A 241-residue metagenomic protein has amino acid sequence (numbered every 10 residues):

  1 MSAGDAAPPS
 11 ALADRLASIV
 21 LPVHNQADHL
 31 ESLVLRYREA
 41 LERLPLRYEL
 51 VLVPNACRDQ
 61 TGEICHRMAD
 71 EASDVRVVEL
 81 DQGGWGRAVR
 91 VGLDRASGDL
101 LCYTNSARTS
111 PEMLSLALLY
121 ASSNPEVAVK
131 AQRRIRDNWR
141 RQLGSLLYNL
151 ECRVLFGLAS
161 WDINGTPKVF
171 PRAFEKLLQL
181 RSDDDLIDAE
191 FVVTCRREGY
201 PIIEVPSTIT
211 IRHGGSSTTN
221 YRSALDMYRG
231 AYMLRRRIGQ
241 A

Functional and structural regions predicted by a protein language model:
M1-A17, D28, G157, L180-A241: Hydrophobic helical membrane-anchoring modules
R15-S18, R38-L52, S73-R76: Short loop->beta transition adjacent to catalytic acidic/histidine clusters or analogous donor-positioning motifs
L21-V23, P54: Short beta-strand/turn micro-motifs composed of small residues that flank or help shape donor/cofactor-binding pockets
Q26-L30, C57, W85: Donor nucleotide-sugar binding loop of glycosyltransferases
Q26-L41: Short, well-formed alpha-helical segments that are part of the catalytic scaffolds of diverse glycosyltransferases
Y48, G62-R95: Conserved donor nucleotide-binding strand/loop of the catalytic core
P54-G62, R108: A conserved acidic beta->alpha catalytic loop
L80-R95, L100-Y103, P111-D185, R212-R222 (+1 more regions): Acceptor/aglycone-binding surface of glycosyltransferases and processive sugar-polymer synthases
